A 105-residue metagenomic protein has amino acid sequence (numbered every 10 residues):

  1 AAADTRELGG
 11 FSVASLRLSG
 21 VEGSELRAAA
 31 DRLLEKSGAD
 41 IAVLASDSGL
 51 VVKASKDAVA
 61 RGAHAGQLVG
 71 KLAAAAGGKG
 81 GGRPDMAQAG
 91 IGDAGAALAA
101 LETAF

Functional and structural regions predicted by a protein language model:
A1-E7: Long, charged amphipathic helices and adjacent flexible linkers at domain junctions
E7, F11-F105: Glycine-rich, acidic loop segments that terminate in or are immediately followed by a histidine
